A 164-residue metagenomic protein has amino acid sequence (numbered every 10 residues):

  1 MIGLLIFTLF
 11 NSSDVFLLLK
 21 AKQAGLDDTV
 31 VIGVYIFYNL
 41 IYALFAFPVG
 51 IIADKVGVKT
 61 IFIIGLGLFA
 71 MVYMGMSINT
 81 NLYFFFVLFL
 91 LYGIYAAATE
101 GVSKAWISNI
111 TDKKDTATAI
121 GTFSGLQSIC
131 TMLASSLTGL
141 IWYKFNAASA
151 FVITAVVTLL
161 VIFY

Functional and structural regions predicted by a protein language model:
M1-S13, L90: Pair of pore-lining "gating" transmembrane helices in MFS-fold secondary transporters
V15-V31: Short amphipathic helix-loop junctions that connect adjacent transmembrane helices in Major Facilitator Superfamily/SLC
D28-T29, K113-F123: Loop-to-transmembrane helix entry/capping segments in MFS-fold secondary transporters and related SLC/MFSD carriers
F45-V58, W142-Y143: Helix-to-loop junctions at the C-terminal end of transmembrane segments in multipass secondary transporters
T60-G75, A155: Structural signature of the two symmetry-related core transmembrane helices
S77-L88: Helix-loop junctions at membrane interfaces in 12-TM secondary transporters
A98-T111: Intracellular juxtamembrane helix-capping segments at the cytosolic ends of symmetry-related transmembrane helices
L140-T158: A membrane-interface helix-boundary motif in multi-pass transporters
